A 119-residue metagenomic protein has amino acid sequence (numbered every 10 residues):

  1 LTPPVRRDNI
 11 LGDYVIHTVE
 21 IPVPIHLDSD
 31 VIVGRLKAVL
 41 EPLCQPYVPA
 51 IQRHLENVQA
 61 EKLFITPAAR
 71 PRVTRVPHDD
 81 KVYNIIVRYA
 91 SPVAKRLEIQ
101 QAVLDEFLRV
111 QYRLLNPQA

Functional and structural regions predicted by a protein language model:
L1-A119: Structured, soluble regulatory/oligomerization domains located on the cytosolic or IMS-facing side of membrane proteins
